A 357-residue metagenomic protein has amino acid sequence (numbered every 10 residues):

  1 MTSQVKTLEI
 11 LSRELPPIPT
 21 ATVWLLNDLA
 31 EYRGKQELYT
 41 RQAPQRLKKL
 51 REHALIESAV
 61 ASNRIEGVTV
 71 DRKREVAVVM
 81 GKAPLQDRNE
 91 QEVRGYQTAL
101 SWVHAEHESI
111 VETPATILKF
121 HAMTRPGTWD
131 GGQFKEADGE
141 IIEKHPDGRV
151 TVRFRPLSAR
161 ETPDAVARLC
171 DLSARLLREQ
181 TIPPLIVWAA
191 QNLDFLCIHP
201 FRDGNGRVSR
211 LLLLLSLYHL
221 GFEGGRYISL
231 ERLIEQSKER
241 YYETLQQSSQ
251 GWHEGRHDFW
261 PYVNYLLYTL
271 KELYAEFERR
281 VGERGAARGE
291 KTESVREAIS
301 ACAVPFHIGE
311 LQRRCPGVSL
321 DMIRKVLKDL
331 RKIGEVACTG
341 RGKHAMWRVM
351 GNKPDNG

Functional and structural regions predicted by a protein language model:
M1-G357: FIC/Doc superfamily catalytic core
